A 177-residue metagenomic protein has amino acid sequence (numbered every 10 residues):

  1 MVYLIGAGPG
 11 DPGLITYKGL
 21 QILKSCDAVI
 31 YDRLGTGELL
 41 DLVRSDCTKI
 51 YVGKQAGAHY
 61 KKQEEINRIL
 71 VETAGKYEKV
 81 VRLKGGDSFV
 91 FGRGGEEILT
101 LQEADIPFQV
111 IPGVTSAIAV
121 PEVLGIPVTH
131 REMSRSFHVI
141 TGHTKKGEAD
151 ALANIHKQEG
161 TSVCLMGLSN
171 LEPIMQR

Functional and structural regions predicted by a protein language model:
M1-A7, P12, Y17-I111: Class I S-adenosyl-L-methionine
V2, K76-V80, S136, K145-R177: A contiguous loop/helix-start segment that scaffolds small-molecule binding in enzyme catalytic cores
P9-P12, L34-G35, T144-K146, L168-L171: Short beta->alpha connector loops
Y17, A119-P121, I174-M175: Short hydrophobic alpha-helical segments that form membrane-spanning helices or hydrophobic packing faces of helical
T36-L39, A117, L171-E172: Short, well-ordered alpha-helical microsegments
T48-K62, H130-V139, S162-V163: Acidic/glycine-enriched edge-of-secondary-structure segments
D87-Q158: Class I SAM-dependent methyltransferase SAM-binding "motif I" and its flanking Rossmann-like core
